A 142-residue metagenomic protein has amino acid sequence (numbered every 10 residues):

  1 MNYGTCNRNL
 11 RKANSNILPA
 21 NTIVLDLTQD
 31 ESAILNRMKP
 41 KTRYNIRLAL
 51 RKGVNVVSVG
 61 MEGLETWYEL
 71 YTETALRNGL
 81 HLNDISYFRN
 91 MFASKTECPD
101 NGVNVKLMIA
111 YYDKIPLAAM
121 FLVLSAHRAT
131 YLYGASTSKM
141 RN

Functional and structural regions predicted by a protein language model:
N2-R141: A conserved beta-strand-loop-helix scaffold within acyl/acetyltransferase catalytic domains
